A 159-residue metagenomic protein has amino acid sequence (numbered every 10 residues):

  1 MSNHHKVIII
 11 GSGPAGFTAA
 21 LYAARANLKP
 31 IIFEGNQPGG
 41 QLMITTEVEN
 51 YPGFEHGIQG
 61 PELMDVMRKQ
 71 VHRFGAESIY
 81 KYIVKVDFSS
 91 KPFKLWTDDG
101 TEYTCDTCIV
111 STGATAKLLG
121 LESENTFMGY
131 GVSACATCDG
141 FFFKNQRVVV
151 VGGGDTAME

Functional and structural regions predicted by a protein language model:
M1-I10, S78-Q146: FAD-binding core/adjacent interface of flavoenzyme oxidoreductases
S2-H4, I9-I31, G35, M128 (+1 more regions): Rossmann-like dinucleotide/flavin-binding elements
G13, P38, E47, Y82 (+2 more regions): A generic "binding-loop/recognition-motif" signal
A20-L21, I44, G120-S123: Short amphipathic alpha-helical segments
I32-I44: N-terminal glycine-rich anion-binding loops that anchor highly charged ligand groups
G40, E49, F93, K117 (+1 more regions): Glycine-centered loop/turn positions within well-structured domains that cap or flank conserved ligand/cofactor-binding
M43-E102: N-terminal Rossmann-like dinucleotide/flavin-binding domain of flavoprotein oxidoreductases that bind FAD/FMN
